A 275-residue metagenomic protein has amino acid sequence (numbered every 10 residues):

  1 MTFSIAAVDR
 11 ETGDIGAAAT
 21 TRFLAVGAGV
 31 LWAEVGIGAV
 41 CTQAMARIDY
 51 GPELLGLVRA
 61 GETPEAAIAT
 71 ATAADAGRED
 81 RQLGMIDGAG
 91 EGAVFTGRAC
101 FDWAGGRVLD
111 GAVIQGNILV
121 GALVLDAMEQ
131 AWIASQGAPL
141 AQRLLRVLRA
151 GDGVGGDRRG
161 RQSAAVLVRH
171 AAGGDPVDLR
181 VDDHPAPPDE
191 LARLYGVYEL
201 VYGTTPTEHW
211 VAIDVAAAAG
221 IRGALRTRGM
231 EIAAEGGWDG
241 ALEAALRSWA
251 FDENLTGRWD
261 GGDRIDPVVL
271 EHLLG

Functional and structural regions predicted by a protein language model:
M1-V215: N-terminal nucleophile
W210-G275: Short acidic, glycine/serine/threonine-rich helix-capping segments at coil-helix boundaries
